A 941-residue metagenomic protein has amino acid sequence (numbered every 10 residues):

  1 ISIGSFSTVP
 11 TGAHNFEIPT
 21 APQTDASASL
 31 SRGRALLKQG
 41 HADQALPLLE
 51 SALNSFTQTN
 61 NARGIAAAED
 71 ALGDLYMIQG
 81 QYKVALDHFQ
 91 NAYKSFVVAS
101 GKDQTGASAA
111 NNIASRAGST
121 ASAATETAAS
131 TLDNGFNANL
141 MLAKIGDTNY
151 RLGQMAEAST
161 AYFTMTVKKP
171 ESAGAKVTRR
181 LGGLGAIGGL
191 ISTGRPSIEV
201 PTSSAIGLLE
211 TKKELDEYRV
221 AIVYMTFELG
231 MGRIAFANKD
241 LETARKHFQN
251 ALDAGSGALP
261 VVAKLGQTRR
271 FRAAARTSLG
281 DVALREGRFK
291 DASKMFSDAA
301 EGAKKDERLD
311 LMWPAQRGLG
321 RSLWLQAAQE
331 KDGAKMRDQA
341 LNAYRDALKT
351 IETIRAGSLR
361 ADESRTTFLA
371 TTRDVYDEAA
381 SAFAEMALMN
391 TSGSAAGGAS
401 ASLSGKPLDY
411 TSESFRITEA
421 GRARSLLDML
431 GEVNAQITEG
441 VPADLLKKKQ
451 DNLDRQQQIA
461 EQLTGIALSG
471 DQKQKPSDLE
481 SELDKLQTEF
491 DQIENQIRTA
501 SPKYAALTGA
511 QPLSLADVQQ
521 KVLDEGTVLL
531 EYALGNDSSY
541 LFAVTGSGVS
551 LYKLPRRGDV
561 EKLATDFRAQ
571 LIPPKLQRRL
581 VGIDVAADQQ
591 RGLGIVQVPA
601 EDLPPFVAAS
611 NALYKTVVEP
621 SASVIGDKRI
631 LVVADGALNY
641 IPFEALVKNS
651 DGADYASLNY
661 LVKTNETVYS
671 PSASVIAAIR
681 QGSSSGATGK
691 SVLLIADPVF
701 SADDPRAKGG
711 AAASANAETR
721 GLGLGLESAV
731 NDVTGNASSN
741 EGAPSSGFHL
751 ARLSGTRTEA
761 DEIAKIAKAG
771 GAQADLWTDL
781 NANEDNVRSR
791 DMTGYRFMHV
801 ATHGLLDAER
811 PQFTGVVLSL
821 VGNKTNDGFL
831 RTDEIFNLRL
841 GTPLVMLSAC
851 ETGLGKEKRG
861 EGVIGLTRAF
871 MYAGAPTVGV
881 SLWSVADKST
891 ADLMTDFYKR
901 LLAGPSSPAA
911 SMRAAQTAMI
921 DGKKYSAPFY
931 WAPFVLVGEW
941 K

Functional and structural regions predicted by a protein language model:
F6-V9, L241, Q249, A274 (+5 more regions): Amphipathic alpha-helical protein-protein interaction segments
S27, A67, S108, D133 (+8 more regions): Residue register of alpha-helical TPR repeats
S29-L36, L48, I65-Y76, H88 (+9 more regions): TPR/Sel1-like alpha-solenoid repeat signature
L53-S55, N91-G101, F163-A175, E210-K213 (+4 more regions): Amphipathic alpha-helical segments of tetratricopeptide repeats
A68, A506, Q511-D517, I595-T616 (+3 more regions): Functional beta-strand-loop-alpha-helix junction segments that form "active/interaction loops" within catalytic
S402, Q681-G686, S691, K888-K941: An often Trp-containing, charged/polar helix-loop segment at the C-terminal end of enzyme catalytic cores
I676, R796-D896: Catalytic cores of nucleophile-dependent amide-cleaving enzymes
